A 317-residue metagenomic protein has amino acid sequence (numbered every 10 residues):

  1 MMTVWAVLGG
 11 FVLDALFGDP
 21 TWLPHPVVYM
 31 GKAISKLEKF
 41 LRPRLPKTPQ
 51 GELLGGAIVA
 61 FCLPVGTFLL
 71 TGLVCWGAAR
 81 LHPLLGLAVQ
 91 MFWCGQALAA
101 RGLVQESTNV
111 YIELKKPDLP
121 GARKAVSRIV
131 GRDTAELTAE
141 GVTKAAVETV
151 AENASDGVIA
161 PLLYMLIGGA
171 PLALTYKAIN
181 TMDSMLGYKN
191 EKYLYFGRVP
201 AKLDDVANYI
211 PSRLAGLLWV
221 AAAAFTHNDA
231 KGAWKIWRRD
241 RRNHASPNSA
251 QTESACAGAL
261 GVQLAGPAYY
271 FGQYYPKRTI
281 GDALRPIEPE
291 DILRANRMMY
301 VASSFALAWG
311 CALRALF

Functional and structural regions predicted by a protein language model:
M1-T175, I179, G187-F317: Hydrophobic alpha-helical transmembrane segments
S184: Glycine-rich phosphate/dinucleotide-binding loop and adjoining beta-alpha-beta core of small-molecule
